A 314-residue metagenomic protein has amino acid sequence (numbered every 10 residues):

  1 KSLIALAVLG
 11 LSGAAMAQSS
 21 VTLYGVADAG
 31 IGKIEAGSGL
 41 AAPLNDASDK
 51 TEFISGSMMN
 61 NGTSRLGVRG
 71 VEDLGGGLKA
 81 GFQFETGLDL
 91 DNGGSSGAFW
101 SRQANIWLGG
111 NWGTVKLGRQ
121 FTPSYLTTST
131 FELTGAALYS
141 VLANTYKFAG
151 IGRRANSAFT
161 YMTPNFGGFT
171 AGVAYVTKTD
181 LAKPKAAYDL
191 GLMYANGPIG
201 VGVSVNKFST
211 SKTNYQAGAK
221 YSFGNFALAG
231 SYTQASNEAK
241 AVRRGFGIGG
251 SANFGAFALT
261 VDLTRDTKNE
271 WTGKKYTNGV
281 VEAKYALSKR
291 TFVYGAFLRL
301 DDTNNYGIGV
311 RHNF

Functional and structural regions predicted by a protein language model:
K1-F314: Outer-membrane beta-barrel proteins
